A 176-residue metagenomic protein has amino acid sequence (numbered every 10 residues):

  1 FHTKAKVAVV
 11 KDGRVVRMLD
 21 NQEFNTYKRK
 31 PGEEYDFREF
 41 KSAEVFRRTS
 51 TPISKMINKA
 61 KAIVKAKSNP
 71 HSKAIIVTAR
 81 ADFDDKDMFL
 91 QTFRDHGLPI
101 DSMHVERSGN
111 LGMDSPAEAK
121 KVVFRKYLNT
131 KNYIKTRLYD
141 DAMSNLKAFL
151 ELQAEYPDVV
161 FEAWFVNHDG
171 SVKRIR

Functional and structural regions predicted by a protein language model:
F1-D114: Alpha-helical substrate-recognition element adjacent to the catalytic core
K65, L90-P99, K126-K131, L150-V159: Short, surface-exposed basic-aromatic patches at helix termini and helix-loop junctions that form
N69-K73, N132-I134, V159: Loop/turn elements at helix/coil->beta-strand transitions in domains of secreted/extracellular proteins
K73-I75, R137, E162-W164: A structural signal for isolated positions on well-ordered beta-strands in alpha/beta enzyme cores
A74, M113-E118, K147, V172-R176: Short, solvent-exposed polar/charged micro-motifs at secondary-structure junctions
T92, S115, A119, V123 (+3 more regions): Acidic, divalent-metal-binding catalytic cores of TOPRIM and closely related two-metal-ion phosphodiester/pyrophosphate
K120-S144, F149: Conserved Lys-Pro-Asp/Glu-containing loop-to-beta segment of HAD-superfamily phosphomonoesterases, centered on
D140-R176: Active-site or metal-binding loop neighborhoods of secreted/extracellular toxin and effector enzymes
